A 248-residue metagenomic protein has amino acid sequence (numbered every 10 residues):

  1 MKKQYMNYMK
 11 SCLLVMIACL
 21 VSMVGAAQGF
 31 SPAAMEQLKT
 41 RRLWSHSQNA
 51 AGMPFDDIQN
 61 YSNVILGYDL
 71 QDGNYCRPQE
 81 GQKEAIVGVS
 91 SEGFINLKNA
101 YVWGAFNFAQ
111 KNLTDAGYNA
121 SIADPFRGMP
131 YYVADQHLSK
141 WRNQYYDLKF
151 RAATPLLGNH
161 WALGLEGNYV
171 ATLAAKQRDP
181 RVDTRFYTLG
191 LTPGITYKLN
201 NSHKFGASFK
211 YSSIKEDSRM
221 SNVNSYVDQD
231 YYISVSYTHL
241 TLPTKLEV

Functional and structural regions predicted by a protein language model:
I58-S62, K98-G104, N159-L163, N201-F205: Outer-envelope beta-barrel architecture signal
S62-L70, G104-Q110, L165-A171, A207-S213: Transmembrane beta-barrel strands of outer-membrane/channel proteins
Q71-Y75, K111-G117, A174-R178, E216-M220: Outer-membrane beta-barrel proteins
N74-Q79, V133-L138, A175-R181: Extracellular loop and loop/strand-boundary signature of outer-membrane beta-barrel proteins
K83-V89, R142-L148, P180, R185-L191: Residues that define the transmembrane beta-barrel architecture of outer-membrane proteins
V89-I95, L148-T154, L191-Y197: Residues on the lipid-exposed face of transmembrane beta-strands in outer-membrane beta-barrel proteins
N119-F126, D179-F186, N222-Y231: Flexible, surface-exposed loop regions and adjacent strand-edge segments of Gram-negative outer-membrane beta-barrel
T238-T244: Conserved small/polar residues in nucleotide/adenosyl-binding loops
